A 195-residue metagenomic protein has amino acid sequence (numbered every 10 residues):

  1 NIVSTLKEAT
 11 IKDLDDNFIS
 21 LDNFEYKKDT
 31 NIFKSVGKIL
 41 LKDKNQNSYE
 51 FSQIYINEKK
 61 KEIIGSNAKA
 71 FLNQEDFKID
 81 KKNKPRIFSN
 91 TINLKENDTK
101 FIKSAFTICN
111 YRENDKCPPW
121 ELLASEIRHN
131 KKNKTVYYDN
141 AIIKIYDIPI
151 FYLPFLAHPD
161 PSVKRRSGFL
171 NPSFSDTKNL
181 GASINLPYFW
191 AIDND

Functional and structural regions predicted by a protein language model:
N1-D195: Structural signature for solvent-exposed beta-strand/loop edge elements and short helix-capping sites, enriched
